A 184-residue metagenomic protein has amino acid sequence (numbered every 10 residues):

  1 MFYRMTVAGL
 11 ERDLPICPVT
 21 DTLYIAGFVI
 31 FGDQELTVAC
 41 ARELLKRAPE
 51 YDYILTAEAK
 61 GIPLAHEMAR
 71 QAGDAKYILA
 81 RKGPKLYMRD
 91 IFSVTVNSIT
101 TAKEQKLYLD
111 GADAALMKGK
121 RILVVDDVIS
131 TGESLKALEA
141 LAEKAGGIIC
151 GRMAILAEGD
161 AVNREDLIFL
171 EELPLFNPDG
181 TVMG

Functional and structural regions predicted by a protein language model:
M1-Y51: Active-site-facing substrate-recognition patch
F2-R4, K136-G184: PRPP-dependent phosphoribosyltransferase catalytic core
Y51-E58: Short glycine-rich phosphate-binding loop at a beta-alpha junction
E58-L64, T131: Gly/Ser/Thr-rich loops at beta-strand to alpha-helix junctions that form or flank small-molecule/cofactor-binding
L64-A72, L138-E139: Short Gly/Thr/Asp-enriched flexible loops that form oxyanion-binding sites at enzyme active sites
A72, V94-I99, I168-E171: Short, hinge-like loop/turn segments at secondary-structure boundaries
G73-A75, G146-G147: A short helix->loop->beta-strand "cap" motif at the edges of active sites that frequently abuts
Y77-I122: Short, glycine/charge-rich flexible loops or terminal/linker lids adjacent to PRPP-binding catalytic cores
